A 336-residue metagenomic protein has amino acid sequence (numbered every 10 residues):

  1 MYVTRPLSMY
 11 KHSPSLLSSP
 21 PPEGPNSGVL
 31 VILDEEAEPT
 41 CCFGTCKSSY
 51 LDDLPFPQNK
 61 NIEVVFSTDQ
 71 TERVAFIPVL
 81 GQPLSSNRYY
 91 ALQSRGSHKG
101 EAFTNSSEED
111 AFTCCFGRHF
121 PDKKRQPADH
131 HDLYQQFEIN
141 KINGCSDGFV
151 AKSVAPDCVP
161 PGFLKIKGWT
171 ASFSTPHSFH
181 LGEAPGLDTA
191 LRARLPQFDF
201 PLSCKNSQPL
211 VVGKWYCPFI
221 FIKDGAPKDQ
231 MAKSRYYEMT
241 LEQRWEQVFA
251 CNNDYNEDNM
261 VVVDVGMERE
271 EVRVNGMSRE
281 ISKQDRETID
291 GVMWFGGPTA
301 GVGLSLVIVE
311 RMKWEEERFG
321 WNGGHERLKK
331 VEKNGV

Functional and structural regions predicted by a protein language model:
Y2-F221: Lectin-like carbohydrate-binding module/patch detector with strong preference for beta-trefoil
F200-V336: Membrane-permeabilization and membrane-interfacing ectodomains
